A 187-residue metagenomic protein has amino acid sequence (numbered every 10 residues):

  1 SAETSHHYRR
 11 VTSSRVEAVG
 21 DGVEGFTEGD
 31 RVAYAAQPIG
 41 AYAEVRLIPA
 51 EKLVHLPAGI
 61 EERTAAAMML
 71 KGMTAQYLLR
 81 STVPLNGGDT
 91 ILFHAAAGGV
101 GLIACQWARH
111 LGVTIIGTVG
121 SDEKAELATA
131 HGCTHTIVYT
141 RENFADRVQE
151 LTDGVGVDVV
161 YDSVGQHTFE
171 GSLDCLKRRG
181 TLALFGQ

Functional and structural regions predicted by a protein language model:
S1-I39: Glycine-rich beta-strand-centered segment in the early N-terminal region that forms part of a ligand/cofactor-binding
V11, V32-A97, W107, T136: NAD(P)H dinucleotide-binding glycine-rich loop of Rossmann-like/cofactor-binding domains, especially the beta1-alpha1
N86, L176-K177: Helix-to-beta-strand junctions that scaffold the AdoMet/dcAdoMet cofactor pocket in Class I SAM-dependent enzymes
G101-L102: N-terminal Rossmann-fold NAD(P) dinucleotide-binding loop
R109-G171: Adenosine-nucleotide cofactor-binding segment
G180: Glycine-centered, small-residue-biased loops immediately flanking beta-strands in adenine/cofactor-binding cores
F185-G186: Acidic carboxylate diad motif detector
